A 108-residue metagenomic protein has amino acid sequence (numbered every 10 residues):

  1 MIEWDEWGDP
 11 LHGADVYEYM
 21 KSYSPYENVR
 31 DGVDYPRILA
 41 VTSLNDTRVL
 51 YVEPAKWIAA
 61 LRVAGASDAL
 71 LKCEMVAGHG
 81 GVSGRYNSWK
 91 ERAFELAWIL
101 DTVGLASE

Functional and structural regions predicted by a protein language model:
M1-E108: Active-site-proximal cap/loop segments of hydrolase catalytic domains
